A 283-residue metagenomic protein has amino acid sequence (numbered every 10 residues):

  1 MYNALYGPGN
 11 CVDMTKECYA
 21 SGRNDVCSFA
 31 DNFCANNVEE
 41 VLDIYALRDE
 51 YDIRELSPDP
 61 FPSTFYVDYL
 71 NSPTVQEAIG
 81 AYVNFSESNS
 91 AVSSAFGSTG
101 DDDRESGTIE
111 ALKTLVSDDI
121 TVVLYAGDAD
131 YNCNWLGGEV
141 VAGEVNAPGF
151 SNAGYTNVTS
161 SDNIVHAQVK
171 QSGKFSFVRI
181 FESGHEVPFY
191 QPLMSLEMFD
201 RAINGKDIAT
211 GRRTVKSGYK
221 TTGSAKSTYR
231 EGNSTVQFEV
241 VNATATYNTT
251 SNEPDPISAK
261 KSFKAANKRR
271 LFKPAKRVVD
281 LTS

Functional and structural regions predicted by a protein language model:
M1-V123, D128-L136, G143-A147, S176 (+2 more regions): Accessory cap/linker subdomain of secreted extracellular hydrolases
L115-S117, Q168-S172, F189: Extracellular/periplasmic catalytic domains that process cell-envelope and extracellular macromolecules
I120, V165-K170, E182-S183, K268-R269: Generic hydrophobic/packing signal
A129, S160-I164, F181-E186: Histidine-bearing beta->alpha loop at or near hydrolase active sites
G137-V140, L193: Short, glycine/charged-enriched secondary-structure capping and boundary segments
N146-G173, G223-T228, G232: Short mixed-charge
F189-D200: Post-His helix in hydrolase/transferase enzymes
